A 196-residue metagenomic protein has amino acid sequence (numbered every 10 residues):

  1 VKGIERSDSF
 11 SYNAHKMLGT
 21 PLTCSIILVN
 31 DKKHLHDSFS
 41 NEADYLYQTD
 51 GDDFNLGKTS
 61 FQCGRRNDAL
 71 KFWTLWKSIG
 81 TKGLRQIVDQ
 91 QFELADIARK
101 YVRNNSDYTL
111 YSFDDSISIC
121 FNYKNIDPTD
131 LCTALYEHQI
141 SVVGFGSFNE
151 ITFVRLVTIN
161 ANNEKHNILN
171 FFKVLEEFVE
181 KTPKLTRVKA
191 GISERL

Functional and structural regions predicted by a protein language model:
K2-R103: Active-site C-terminal subdomain of aminotransferase-like
T74-L75, C120-F121, R155-I159: Short, hydrophobic beta-strand segments
I79-R85, S116, R155-T158: Glycine- and acidic
I97, Y101-N105, D130-S141, V174-T182: Generic non-transmembrane alpha-helical segments
N105-F113, G146, L185: Flexible, glycine/charged-enriched surface loops at secondary-structure junctions
Y108-L135: Conserved PLP-binding catalytic core of the aspartate aminotransferase-like
S112-S118, H138-R155: Conserved PLP cofactor-binding pocket of PLP-dependent enzymes
F148-L196: PLP-dependent enzyme catalytic core of the Aspartate aminotransferase-like
